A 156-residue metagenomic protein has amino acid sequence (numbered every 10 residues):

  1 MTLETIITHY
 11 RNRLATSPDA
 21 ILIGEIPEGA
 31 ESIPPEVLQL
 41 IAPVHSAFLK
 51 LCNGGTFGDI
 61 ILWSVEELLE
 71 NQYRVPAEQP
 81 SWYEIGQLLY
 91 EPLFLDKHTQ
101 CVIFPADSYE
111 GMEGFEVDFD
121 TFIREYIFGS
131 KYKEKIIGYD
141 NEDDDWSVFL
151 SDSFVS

Functional and structural regions predicted by a protein language model:
M1-T99, S151-S156: A surface-exposed partner-binding patch
P105-I137: Compact, glycine/acidic-enriched structural inserts
I127-S156: Acidic, proline/glycine-rich low-complexity IDRs
